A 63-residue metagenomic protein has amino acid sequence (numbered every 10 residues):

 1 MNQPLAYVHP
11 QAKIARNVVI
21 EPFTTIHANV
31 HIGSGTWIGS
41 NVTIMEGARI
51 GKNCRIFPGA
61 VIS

Functional and structural regions predicted by a protein language model:
A6, A12, N17-I20, T24 (+6 more regions): A structural motif detector for beta-strand N-caps
